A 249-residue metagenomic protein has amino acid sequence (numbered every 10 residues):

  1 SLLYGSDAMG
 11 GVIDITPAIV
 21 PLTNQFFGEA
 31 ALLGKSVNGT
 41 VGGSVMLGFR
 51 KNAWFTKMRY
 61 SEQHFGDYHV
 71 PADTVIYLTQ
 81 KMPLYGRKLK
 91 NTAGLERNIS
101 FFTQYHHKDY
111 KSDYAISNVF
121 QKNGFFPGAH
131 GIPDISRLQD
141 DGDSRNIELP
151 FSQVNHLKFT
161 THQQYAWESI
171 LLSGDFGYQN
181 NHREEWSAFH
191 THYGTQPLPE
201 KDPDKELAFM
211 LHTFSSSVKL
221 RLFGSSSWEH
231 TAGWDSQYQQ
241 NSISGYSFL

Functional and structural regions predicted by a protein language model:
S1, A18, K35-V37, Q63-D67 (+4 more regions): Structural signature of outer-membrane beta-barrel domains
Y4, V20-F26, A53, D109 (+2 more regions): Short loop/turn motifs that connect adjacent beta-strands in outer-membrane beta-barrel proteins
A8-L32, V41-M46: N-terminal periplasmic accessory domains that precede and gate Gram-negative outer-membrane beta-barrel machines
V20-G28, T74-L84, D134-S144, V154 (+2 more regions): Flexible, solvent-exposed coil segments and beta strand-coil junctions, predominantly the extracellular/periplasmic
F26-A30, T56-M58, S112-Y114, I170-F176 (+1 more regions): Transmembrane beta-strands of outer-membrane beta-barrel proteins
N38-H64, Y77-F126, N155, T161 (+2 more regions): Transmembrane beta-barrel wall of Gram-negative outer-membrane proteins
F65, K90-E96, Y110-A166, Y178-M210: Flexible loop and strand-edge segments within Gram-negative outer membrane beta-barrel domains
R221-F223, S227-L249: Signature of Gram-negative outer-membrane beta-barrel scaffolds
